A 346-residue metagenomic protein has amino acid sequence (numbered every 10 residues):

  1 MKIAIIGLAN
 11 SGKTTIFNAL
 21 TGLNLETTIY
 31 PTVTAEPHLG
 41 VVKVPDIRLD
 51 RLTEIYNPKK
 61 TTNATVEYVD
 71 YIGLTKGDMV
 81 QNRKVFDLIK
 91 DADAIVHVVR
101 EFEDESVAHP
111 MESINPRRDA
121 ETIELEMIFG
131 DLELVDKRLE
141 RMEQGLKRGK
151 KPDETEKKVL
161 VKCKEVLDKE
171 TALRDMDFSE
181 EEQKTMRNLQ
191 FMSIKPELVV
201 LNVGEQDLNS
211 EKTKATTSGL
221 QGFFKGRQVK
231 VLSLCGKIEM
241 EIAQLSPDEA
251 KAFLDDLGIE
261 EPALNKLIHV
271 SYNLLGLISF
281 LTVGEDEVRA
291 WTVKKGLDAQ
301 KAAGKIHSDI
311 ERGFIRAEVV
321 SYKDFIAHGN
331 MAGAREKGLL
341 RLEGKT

Functional and structural regions predicted by a protein language model:
M1-A108, R117, M142: Conserved G1/Walker A P-loop phosphate-binding module
K2-I6, S11-F17, R141-T346: C-terminal-of-GTPase-core extension/linker across diverse P-loop GTPases
L20, Q81-K84, P110-S113, T213-T216 (+1 more regions): Short, glycine/charged-enriched secondary-structure capping and boundary segments
G22-L23, R48-L49, I72-T75, R100-S106 (+5 more regions): Conserved nucleotide-binding/hydrolysis micro-motifs of P-loop NTPases
T32, D46-L49, T62-T65, M79-N82 (+9 more regions): Amphipathic alpha-helical transducer elements in NTP-driven molecular machines
N82-N188, L232: Long, charged N-terminal accessory/stalk domains
